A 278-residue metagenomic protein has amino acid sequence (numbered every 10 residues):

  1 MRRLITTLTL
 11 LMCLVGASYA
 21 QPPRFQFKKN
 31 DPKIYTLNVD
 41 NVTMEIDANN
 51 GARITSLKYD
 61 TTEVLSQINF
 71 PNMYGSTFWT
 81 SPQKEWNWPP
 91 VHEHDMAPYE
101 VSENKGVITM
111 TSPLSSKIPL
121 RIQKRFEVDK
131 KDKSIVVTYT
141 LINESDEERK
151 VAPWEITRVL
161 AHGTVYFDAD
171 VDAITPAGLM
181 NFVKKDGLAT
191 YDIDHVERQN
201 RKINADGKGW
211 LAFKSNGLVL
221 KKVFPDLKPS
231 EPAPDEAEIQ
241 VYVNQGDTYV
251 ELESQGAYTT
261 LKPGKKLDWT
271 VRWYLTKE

Functional and structural regions predicted by a protein language model:
M1-L4: Positively charged n-region of N-terminal signal peptides that target proteins for export
T7-V15: Bacterial N-terminal signal peptides
S18-A20: Boundary at the C-terminal end of the N-terminal hydrophobic targeting segment
R24-K29, N38, Q83-D132, E148-V151 (+2 more regions): Extended, loop-rich substrate-binding clefts of extracytoplasmic carbohydrate-active enzymes
K33-D95: Acidic-aromatic substrate-binding/catalytic surfaces of carbohydrate-active enzymes
N41, V101, T260-K277: Short Pro-Gly-centered flexible turn/kink motifs
V42-M44, A52-T55, E63, K133 (+2 more regions): A contiguous, surface-exposed recognition patch within enzymatic or periplasmic domains that forms
V136-I142: Short beta-strand elements of extracellular/lumenal beta-sandwich folds
